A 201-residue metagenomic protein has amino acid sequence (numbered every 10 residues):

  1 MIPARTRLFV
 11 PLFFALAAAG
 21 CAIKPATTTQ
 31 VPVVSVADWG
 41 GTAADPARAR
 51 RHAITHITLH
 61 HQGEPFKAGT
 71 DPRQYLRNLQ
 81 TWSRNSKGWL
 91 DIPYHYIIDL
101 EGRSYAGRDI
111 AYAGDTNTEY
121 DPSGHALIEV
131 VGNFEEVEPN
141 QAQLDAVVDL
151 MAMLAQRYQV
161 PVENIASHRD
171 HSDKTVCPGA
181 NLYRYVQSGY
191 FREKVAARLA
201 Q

Functional and structural regions predicted by a protein language model:
I2-P3, C21-Q62, L100-T116, S123-Q201: Basic/polar, cationic surfaces and motifs that engage anionic cell-wall and phosphate/carboxylate ligands
I2-V10: Bacterial N-terminal signal peptides that target proteins for export
F9-A19: Bacterial N-terminal signal peptides
F13, A68-D71, P161: Alpha-helix capping and helix-coil boundary motifs
R50-I110: Secreted/periplasmic proteins that engage bacterial cell-wall peptidoglycan
